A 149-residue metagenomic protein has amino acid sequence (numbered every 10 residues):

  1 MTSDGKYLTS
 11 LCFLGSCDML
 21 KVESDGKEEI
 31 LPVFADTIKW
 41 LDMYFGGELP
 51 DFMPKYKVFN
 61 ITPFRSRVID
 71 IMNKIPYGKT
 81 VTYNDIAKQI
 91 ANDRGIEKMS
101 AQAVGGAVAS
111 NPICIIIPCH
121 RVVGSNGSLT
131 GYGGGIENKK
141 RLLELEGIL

Functional and structural regions predicted by a protein language model:
M1-G95, I148-L149: Basic nucleic-acid-binding alpha-helical/helix-turn surface characteristic of O6-alkylguanine DNA
F64-V68, S100, N138: N-terminal positioning helix adjacent to the helix-turn-helix/winged-helix DNA-binding module
M72, I86, C119-H120, L142: Residue-level signal for inorganic ion chemistry
A91-G106: Short, positively charged loop/turn segments that connect secondary-structure elements
V108, I116: Major-groove DNA-recognition helix of helix-turn-helix-type DNA-binding domains
S125-L149: …primarily DNA-binding HTH/wHTH and HhH modules…
